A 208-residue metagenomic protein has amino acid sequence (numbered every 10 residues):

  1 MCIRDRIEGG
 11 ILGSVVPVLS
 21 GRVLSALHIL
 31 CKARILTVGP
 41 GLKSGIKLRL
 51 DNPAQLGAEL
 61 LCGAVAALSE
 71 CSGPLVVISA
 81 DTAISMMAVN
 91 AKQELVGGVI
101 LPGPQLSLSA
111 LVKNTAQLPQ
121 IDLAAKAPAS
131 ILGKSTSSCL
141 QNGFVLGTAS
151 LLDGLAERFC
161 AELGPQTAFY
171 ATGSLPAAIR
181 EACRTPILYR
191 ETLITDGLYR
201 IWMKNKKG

Functional and structural regions predicted by a protein language model:
M1-I3: Short, small-residue-biased leader/transition segments that mark boundaries at the very start of proteins
R6-V15, R34-L36, L163-S174: Short glycine-rich phosphate-binding loop at a beta-alpha junction
S25, A33-T37, L42-N114, V145-E157: Phosphate-binding/catalytic loop of phosphoryl-transfer enzymes
K32-G45, K126, C183-R200: Conserved phosphate-binding/catalytic loops in two-lobed NTP-binding clefts
A54-V65, P119-P128, K207-G208: A polyampholytic, Gly/Pro-enriched intrinsically disordered region
L61, A116, V145, A177 (+1 more regions): Glycine-rich phosphate-binding/hydrolytic loop that grips phosphoryl groups
V112-L146, L175-A178: A mobile "lid/hinge" subdomain adjacent to the ATP/sugar-phosphate binding pocket shared across diverse ATP-dependent
P128-A168, P186-L188: Adenine-nucleotide phosphate-binding core of ATP-dependent small-molecule kinases
